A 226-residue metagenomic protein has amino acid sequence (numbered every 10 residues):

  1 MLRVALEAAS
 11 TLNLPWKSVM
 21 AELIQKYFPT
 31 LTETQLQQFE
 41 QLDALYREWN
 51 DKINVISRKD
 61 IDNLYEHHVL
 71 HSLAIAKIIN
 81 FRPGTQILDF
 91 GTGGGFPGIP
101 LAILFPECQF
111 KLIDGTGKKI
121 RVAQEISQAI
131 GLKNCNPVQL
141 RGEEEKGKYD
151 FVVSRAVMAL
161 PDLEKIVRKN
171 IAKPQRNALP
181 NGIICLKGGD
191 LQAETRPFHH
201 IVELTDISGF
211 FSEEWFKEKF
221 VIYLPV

Functional and structural regions predicted by a protein language model:
W16-R82, K118, E125-A129, K133: Class I SAM-dependent transferase core
L73-S154, E164: Conserved SAM/SAH cofactor-binding pocket of Class I
Q109, N134-N136, G182, H200-E203: Conserved beta-strand segments of alpha/beta enzyme cores
L160-V167: A short, conserved alpha-helix within the catalytic core of class I
I171-A178: Helix-to-beta-strand junctions that scaffold the AdoMet/dcAdoMet cofactor pocket in Class I SAM-dependent enzymes
A178-D190: Conserved beta-strand signature within the Rossmann-like core of class I S-adenosyl-L-methionine
G188-V226: Active-site capping/gating segments
